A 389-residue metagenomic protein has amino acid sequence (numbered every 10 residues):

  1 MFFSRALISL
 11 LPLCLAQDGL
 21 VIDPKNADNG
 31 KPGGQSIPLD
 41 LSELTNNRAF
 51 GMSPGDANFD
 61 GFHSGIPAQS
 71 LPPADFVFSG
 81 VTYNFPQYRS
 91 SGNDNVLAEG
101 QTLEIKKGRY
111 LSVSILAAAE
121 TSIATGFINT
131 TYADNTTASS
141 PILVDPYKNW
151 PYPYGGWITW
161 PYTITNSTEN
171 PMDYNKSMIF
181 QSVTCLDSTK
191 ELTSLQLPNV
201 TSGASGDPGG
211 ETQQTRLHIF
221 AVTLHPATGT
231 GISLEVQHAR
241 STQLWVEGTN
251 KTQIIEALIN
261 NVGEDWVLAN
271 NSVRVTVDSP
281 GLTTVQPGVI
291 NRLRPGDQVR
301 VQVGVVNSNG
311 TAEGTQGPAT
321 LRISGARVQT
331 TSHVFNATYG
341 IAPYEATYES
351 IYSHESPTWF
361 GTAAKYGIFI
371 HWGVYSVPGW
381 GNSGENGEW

Functional and structural regions predicted by a protein language model:
M1-Q17: Fungal secretory targeting signals
F2, L15, D40, P67 (+2 more regions): Alpha-helix initiation/capping motif
I8-S9, L20-I22, L39, V299-V301: Hydrophobic transmembrane signal anchors and adjacent membrane-proximal interface regions, especially in viral
S9, F76-F78, G108, G361 (+1 more regions): A generic structural signal for short, non-catalytic loop/turn and secondary-structure boundary residues
L10-L13, N199, P208-G210, N261 (+2 more regions): Intrinsic low-complexity, intrinsically disordered segments enriched in polar/basic residues
L13-L15, L192-S194, T252-I254: A generic structural signal for beta-strand entry/edge sites
Q17-T230: N-terminal/edge-of-domain interface segments
H225-W389: Mature catalytic domains of secreted/periplasmic carbohydrate-active enzymes
